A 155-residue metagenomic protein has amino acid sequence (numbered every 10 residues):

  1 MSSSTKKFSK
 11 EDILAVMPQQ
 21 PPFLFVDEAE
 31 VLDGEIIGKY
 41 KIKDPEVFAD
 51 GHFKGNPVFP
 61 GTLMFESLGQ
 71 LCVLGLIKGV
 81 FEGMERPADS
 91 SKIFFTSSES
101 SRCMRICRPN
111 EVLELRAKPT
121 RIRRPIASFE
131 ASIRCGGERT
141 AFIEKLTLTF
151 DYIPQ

Functional and structural regions predicted by a protein language model:
S2-T5, D33-G34, I106-Q155: HotDog/MaoC-like acyl-thioester-processing domains
S3-S9, S67: RNA-interacting cores
T5-K6, V73-E114, A141-I143, L148-T149: Hydrophobic beta-strand-centered segment that forms part of the acyl-chain substrate-binding groove
K10-Q20, A88-D89: Short aromatic-glycine motifs in intrinsically disordered, low-complexity regions
Q19-F59, M64: Catalytic strand-loop segment that frames the active site of acyl-thioester-processing enzymes
F23-E28, F95-S100, E114-R116, E130: Conserved beta-strand residues within beta-sheet cores
F59, M64-V80: Active-site- and interface-proximal helix/loop "cap" or "latch" segments in soluble metabolic and energy-transducing
